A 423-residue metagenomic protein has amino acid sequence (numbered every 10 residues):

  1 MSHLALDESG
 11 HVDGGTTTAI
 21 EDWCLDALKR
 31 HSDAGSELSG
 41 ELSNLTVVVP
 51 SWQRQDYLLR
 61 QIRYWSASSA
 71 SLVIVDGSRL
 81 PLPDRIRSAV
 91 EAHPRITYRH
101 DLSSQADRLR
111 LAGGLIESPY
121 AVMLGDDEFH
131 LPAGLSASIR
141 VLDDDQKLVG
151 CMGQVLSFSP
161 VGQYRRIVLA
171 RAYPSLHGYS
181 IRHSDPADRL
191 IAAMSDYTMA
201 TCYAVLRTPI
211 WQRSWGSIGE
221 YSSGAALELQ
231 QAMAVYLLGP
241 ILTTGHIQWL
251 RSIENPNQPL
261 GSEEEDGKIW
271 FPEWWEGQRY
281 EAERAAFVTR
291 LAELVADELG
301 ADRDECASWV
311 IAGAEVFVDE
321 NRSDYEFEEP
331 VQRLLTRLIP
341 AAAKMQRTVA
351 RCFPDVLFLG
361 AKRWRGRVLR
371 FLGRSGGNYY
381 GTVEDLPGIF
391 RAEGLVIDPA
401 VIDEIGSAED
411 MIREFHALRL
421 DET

Functional and structural regions predicted by a protein language model:
S51-A67: Short, well-formed alpha-helical segments that are part of the catalytic scaffolds of diverse glycosyltransferases
R63-R99: Acidic donor-binding segment of Leloir-type glycosyltransferases
H100-I116: Glycine-rich, basic loop-to-helix element that forms the pyrophosphate-binding segment of sugar-nucleotide handling
A121: Short aromatic/hydrophobic "clamp" motif used to bind/position activated sugar donors
L135-A172: Conserved donor NDP-sugar-binding/catalytic core segment of glycosyltransferases
Q154, L242-W249: Catalytic beta-strand/loop signature of glycosyltransferases that borders the donor
S184-L206: A recurrent flexible, glycine/aromatic-enriched loop bordering the glycosyltransferase active site that acts as
I210-S214, Y221-G245: A short, conserved alpha-helix in the catalytic core of glycosyltransferases
